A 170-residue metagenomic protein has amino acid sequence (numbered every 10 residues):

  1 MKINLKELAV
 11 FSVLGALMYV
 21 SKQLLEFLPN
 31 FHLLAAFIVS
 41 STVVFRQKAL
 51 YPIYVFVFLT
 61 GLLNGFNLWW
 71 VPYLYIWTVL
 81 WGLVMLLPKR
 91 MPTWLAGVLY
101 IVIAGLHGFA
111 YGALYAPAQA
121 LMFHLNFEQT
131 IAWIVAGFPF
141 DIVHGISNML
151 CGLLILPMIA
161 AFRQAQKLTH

Functional and structural regions predicted by a protein language model:
M1-V44, K48-F56: Hydrophobic transmembrane alpha-helices
I3, E7-F11, A35, A49 (+6 more regions): Residue-level signature of transmembrane alpha-helical entry/exit and packing/kink sites in multi-pass membrane
A9, V13, L17, P52-L59 (+5 more regions): Lipid-exposed faces of alpha-helical membrane segments in multi-pass integral membrane proteins
Y19-F31, V55-R90: Interfacial aromatic-anchored transmembrane helix boundaries in multi-pass membrane proteins
V43-R46, L83-M91, P157-Q164: Structural signal for the C-terminal ends of transmembrane alpha-helices and the immediately following loop
W70-V71, T93-H170: Membrane-embedded alpha-helical hairpins and interfacial helices in multi-pass inner-membrane proteins
